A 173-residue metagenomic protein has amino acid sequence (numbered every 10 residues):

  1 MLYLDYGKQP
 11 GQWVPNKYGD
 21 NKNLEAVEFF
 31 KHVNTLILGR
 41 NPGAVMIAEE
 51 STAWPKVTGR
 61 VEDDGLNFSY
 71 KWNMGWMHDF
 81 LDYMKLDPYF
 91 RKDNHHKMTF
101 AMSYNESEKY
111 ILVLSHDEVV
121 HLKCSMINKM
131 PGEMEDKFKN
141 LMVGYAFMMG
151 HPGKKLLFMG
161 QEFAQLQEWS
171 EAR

Functional and structural regions predicted by a protein language model:
M1-L2: Short acidic catalytic loops
G7-A172: Conserved alpha/beta catalytic core and glycan-binding cleft of carbohydrate-active enzymes
